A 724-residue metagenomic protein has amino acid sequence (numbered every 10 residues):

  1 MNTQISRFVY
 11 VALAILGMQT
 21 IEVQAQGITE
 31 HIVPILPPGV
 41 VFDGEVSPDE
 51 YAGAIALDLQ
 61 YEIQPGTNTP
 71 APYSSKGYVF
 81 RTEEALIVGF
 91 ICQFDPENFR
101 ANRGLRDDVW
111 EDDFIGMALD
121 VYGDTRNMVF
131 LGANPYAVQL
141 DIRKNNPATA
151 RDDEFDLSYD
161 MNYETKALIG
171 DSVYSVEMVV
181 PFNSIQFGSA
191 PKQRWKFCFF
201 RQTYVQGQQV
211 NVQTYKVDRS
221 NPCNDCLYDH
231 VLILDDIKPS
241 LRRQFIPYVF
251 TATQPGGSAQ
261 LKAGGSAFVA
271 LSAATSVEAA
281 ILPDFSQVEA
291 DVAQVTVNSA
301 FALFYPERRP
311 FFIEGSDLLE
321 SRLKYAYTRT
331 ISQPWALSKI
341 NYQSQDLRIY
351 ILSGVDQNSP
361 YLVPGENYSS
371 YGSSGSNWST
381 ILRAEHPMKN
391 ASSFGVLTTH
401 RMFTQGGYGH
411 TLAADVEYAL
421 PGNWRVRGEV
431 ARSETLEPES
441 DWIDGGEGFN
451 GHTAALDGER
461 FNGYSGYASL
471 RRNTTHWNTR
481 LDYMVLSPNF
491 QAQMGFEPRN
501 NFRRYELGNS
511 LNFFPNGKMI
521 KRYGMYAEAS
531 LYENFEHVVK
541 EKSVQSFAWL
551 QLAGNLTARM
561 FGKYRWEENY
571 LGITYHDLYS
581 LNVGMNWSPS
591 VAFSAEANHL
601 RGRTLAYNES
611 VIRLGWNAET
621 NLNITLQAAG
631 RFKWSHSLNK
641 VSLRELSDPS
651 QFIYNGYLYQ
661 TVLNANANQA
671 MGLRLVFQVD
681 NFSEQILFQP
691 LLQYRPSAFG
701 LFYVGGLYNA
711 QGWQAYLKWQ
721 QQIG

Functional and structural regions predicted by a protein language model:
N2-Y10, I21: Bacterial N-terminal signal peptides that target proteins for export
L16-Q24: C-terminal segment of classical bacterial N-terminal signal peptides
A25-E385, G406: Structural preference for beta-rich elements and adjacent junctions enriched in aromatics
E50-A52, D95-F99, Q139, A150 (+11 more regions): A short local loop/turn or secondary-structure capping micro-motif enriched for an aromatic residue
I87, S175, F187, Q244 (+14 more regions): Membrane-spanning beta-strand positions in outer-membrane beta-barrel proteins
M178, I237, S276, F285-V292 (+2 more regions): Catalytic-domain carbohydrate-binding cleft regions of carbohydrate-active enzymes
T214-K238, S359-L412, Y418-A419, R472 (+3 more regions): Outer-membrane beta-barrel transmembrane domain signature of Gram-negative proteins, especially the mid-to-C-terminal
Q333-W335, R427-G724: Exposed, low-structure sequence patches enriched in small/polar residues
